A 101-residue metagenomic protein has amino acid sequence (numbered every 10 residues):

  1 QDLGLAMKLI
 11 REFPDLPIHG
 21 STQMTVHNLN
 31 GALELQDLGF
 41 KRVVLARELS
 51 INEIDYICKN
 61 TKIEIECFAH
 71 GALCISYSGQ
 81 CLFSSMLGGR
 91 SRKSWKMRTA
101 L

Functional and structural regions predicted by a protein language model:
Q1-V26, V44-E48, E53-L101: Active-site pocket-lining/capping segments in soluble small-molecule metabolic enzymes
V26-L33: Short, acidic/polar
K41: Short acidic/polar active-site loop segments enriched in Thr and Asp
